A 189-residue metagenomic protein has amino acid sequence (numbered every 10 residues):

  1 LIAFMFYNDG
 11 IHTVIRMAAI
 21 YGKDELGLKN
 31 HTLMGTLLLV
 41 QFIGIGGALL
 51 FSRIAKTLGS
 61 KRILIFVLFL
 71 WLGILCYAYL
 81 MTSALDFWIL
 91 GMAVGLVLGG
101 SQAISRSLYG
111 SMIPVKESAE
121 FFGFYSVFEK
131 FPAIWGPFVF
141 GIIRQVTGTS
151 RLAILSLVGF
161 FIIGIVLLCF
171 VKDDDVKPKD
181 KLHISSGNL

Functional and structural regions predicted by a protein language model:
R16-L33: Short amphipathic helix-loop junctions that connect adjacent transmembrane helices in Major Facilitator Superfamily/SLC
N30-H31, V115-Y125: Loop-to-transmembrane helix entry/capping segments in MFS-fold secondary transporters and related SLC/MFSD carriers
G46-S60, R144: Helix-to-loop junctions at the C-terminal end of transmembrane segments in multipass secondary transporters
R62-Y77: Structural signature of the two symmetry-related core transmembrane helices
Y79-G91: Helix-loop junctions at membrane interfaces in 12-TM secondary transporters
G100-P114: Intracellular juxtamembrane helix-capping segments at the cytosolic ends of symmetry-related transmembrane helices
I142-F161: A membrane-interface helix-boundary motif in multi-pass transporters
L155-L189: Multi-pass alpha-helical transporter architecture, strongest for 12-TM Major Facilitator/SLC carriers used
